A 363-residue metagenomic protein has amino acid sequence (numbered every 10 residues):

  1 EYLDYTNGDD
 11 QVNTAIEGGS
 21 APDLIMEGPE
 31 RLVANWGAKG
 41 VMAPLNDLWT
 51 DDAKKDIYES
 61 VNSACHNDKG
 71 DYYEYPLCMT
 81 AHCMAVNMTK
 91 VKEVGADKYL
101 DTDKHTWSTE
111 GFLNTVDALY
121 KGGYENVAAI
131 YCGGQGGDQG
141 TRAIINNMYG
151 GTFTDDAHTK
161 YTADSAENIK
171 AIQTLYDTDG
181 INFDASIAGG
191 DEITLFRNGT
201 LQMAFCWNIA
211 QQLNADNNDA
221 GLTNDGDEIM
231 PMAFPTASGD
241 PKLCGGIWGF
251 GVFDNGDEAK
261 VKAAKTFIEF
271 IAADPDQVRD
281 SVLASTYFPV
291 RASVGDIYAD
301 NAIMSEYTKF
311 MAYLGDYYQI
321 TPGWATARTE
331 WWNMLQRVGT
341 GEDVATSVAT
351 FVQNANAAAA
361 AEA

Functional and structural regions predicted by a protein language model:
E1-I57, D71, K92-Y99, L195 (+3 more regions): Extracytoplasmic "Venus flytrap"/periplasmic binding protein-like
G28-C83, G226-P235, I297-A302: Hinge/lid segment of periplasmic solute-binding proteins
G28-R31, T80, G189, F205-Q212 (+1 more regions): Beta->alpha turn/N-cap motifs
N46-Y58, K98-H105, A128-Y131, G151-K170 (+3 more regions): Short, solvent-exposed loop/beta-turn-alpha elements that line the ligand-binding surface or hinge of extracytoplasmic
D68-L77, H82, S108-K160, L201: Extracytoplasmic/periplasmic solute-binding protein
G70, Q173, T178-G180, D219-T286: Extracytoplasmic/periplasmic substrate-recognition and gating elements
L113-Y120, A157-I187: Glycine-centered hinge/linker elements that transmit conformational signals in sensory and ligand-binding systems
D276-V278, F288-V290, G295, K309-A363: Conserved C-terminal helix/tail region of periplasmic/extracytoplasmic solute-binding proteins
